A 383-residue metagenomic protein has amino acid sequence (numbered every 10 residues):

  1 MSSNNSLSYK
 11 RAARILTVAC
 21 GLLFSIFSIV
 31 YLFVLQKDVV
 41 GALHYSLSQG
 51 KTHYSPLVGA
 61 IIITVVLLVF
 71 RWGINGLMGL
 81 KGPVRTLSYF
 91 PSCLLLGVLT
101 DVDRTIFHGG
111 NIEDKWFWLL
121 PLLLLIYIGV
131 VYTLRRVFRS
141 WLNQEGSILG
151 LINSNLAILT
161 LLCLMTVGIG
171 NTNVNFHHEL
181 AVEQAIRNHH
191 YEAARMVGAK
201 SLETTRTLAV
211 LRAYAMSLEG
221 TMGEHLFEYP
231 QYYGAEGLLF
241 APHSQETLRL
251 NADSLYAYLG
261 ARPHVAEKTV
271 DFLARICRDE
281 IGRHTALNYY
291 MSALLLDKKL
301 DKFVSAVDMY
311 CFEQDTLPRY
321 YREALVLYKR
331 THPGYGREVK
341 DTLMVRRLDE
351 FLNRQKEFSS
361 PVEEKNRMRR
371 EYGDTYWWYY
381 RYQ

Functional and structural regions predicted by a protein language model:
M1-P91: Membrane-anchoring hydrophobic segments
L7, G76-G79, E113, F138-N153: Membrane-interface anchoring determinants
F27-L32, P91-V102, L161-T166: Aromatic-anchored segments of alpha-helical transmembrane domains
V69, G73, L77, G129-V137 (+1 more regions): Hydrophobic membrane-targeting alpha-helices
R85-N143: Membrane-embedded alpha-helical segments of integral membrane proteins
S147-N173: Internal/C-terminal transmembrane anchor helices
G170-S305: Soluble catalytic regions of membrane-associated enzymes that act on cell-envelope and secretory-pathway components
L259-Q383: Solvent-exposed soluble domains appended to multi-pass membrane proteins
